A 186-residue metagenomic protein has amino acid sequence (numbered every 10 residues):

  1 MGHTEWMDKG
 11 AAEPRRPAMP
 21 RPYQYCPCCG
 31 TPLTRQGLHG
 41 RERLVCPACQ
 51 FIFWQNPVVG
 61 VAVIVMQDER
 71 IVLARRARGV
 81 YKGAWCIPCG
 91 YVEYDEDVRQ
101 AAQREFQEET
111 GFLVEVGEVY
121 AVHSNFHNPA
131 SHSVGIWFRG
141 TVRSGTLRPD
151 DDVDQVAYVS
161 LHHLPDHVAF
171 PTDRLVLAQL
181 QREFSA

Functional and structural regions predicted by a protein language model:
G2-W6, G10-P22, R148-A186: Nudix hydrolase/Nudix homology domain
P14-R16, M66-E108: Conserved Nudix-box catalytic region and its N-terminal flanking loop in Nudix hydrolases and closely related
P20-Y23, G40-R43: Processing junctions and N-termini across compartments
C26-C29, C46-C49: Short cysteine-rich clusters marking metal-coordination/redox-active sites
R35-G37, F112-A121: A short coil-to-beta-strand element that immediately follows conserved catalytic motifs
Q36-R41, N56-V59: Short Cys/His-rich "knuckle" micro-motifs
A48-V72, V122: Conserved N-terminal beta-strand and adjoining loop/helix that marks the start of the Nudix/MutT-like hydrolase domain
H123-T146, A157: Active-site-adjacent beta-strand/loop module that shapes the phosphate/pyrophosphate-binding cleft
